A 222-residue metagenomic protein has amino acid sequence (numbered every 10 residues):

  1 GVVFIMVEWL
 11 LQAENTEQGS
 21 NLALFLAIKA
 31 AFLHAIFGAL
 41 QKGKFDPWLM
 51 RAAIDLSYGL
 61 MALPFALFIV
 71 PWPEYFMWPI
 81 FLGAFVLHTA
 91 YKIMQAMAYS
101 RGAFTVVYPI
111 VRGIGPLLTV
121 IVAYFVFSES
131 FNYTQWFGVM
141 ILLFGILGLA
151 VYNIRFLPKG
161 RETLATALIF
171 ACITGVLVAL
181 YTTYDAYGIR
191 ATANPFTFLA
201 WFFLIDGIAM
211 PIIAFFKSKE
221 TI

Functional and structural regions predicted by a protein language model:
G1-E8, G59-A62, V120-Y124, T134-N153: Hydrophobic transmembrane alpha-helices of multi-pass small-molecule transport proteins
G1-L49, G160-T197, F202, I208: Glycine-/small-residue-enriched transmembrane alpha-helix faces in small-molecule transporters and effluxers
L11, F25-I36, L40, P79-G102 (+3 more regions): Hydrophobic alpha-helical transmembrane segments of multi-pass membrane transport proteins, especially secondary
N15-A31, E74-H88, F131-F144, N194-D206: Structural signature of hydrophobic alpha-helical transmembrane segments
L22-I28, A53, L63-M94, V111-R112 (+2 more regions): Loop-to-transmembrane-helix transition segments
F45-M50, M94-R112, G188-T197: Structural motif at transmembrane-helix junctions in multi-pass transporters
D46-L56, A103-G115, G138-V139, R161-I173: Cytoplasmic-side transmembrane-helix entry/capping segments in multi-pass membrane proteins
Y152-I169, S218-I222: Flexible interhelical linker loops that connect adjacent transmembrane helices in multi-pass membrane transporters
